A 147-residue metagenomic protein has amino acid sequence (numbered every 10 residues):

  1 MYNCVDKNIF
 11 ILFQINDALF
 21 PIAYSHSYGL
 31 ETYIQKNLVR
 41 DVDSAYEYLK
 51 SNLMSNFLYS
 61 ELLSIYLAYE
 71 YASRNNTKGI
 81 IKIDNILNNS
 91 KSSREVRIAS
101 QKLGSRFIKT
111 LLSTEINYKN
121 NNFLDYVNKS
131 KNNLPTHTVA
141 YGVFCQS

Functional and structural regions predicted by a protein language model:
Y2-I9: Membrane-interface "cap" regions at the ends of multi-pass membrane proteins
D6, D17, D41-D43, D84 (+1 more regions): Acidic-enriched, low-complexity/disordered segments with a strong bias for Aspartate over Glutamate
F10-T77: Glycine/small-residue-rich interface belts in oligomeric ring/scaffold proteins and their assembly partners
L62, L67, R74-Q146: Internal, conserved structured core segments that host functional sites
